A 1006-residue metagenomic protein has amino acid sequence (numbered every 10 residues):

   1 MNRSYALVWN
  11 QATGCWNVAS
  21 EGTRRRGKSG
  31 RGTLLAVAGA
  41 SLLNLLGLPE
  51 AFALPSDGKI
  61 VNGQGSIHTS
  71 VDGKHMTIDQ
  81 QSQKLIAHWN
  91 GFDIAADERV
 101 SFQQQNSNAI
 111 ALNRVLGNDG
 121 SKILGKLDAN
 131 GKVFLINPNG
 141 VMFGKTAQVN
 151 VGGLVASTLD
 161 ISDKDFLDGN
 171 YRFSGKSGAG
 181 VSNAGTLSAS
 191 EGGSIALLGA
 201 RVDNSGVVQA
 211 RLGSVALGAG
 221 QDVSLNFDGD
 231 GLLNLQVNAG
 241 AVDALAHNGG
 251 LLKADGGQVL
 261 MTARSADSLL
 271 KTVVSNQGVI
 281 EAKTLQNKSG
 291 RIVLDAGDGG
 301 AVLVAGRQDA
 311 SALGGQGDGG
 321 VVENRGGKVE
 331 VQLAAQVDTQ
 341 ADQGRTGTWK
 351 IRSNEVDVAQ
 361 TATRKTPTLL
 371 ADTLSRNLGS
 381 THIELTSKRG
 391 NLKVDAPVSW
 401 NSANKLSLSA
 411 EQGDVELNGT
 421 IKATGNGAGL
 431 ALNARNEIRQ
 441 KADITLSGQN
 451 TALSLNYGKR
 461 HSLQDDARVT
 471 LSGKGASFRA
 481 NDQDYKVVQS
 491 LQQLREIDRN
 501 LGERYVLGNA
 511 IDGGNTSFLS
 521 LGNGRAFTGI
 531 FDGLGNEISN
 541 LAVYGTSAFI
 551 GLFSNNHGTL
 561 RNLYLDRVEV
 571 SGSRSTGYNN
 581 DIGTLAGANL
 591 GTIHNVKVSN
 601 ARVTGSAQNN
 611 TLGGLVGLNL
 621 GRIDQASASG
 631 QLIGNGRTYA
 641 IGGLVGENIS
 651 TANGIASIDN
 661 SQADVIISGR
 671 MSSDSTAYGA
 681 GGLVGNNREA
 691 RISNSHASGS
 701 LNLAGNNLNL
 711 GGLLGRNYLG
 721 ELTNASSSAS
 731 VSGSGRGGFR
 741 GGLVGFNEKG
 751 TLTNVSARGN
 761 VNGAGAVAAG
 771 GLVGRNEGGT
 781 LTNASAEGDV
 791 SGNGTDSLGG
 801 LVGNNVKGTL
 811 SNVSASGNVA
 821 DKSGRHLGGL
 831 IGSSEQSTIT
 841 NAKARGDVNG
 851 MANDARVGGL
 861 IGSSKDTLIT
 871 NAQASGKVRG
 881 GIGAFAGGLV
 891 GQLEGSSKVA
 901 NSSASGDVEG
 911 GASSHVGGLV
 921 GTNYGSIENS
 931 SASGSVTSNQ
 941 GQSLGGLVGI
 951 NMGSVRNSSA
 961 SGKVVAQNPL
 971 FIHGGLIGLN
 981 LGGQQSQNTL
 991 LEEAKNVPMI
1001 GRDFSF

Functional and structural regions predicted by a protein language model:
N2-A6, C15-S20, R24-Y485, S490-N500 (+1 more regions): Extracellular and secretory-pathway beta-repeat/beta-biased strand scaffolds
N10-Q11: Short, acidic, Ser/Thr-enriched surface-loop or helix-capping motifs
V356-F1006: Surface-exposed repetitive/solenoidal architectures
